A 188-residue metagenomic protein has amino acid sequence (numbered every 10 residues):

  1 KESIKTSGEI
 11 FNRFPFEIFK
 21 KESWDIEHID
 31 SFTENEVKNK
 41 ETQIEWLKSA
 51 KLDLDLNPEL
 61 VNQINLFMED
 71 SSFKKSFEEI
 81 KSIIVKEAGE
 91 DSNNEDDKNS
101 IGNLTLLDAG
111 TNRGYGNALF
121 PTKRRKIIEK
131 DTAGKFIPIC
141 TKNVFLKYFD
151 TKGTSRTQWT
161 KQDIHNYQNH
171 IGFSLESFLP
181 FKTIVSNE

Functional and structural regions predicted by a protein language model:
K1-D70, D97, R124: Aromatic-lined ligand-binding clefts that engage carbohydrates, nucleic acids, or primary amines
F67-E188: Long, cytosolic, alpha-helical-rich C-terminal regions that act as interaction/scaffolding modules
